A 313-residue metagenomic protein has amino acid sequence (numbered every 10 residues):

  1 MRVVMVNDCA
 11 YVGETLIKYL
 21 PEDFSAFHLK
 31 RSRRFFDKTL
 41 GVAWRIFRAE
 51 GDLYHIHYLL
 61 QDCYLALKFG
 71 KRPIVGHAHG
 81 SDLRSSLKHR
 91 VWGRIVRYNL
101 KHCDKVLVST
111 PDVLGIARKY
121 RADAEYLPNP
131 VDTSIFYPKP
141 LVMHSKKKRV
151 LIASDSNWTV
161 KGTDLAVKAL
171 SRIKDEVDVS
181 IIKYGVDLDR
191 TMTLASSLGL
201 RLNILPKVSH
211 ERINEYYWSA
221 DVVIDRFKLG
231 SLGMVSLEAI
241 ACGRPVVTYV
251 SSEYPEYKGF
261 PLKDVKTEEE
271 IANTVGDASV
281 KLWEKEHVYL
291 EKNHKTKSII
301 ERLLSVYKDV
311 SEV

Functional and structural regions predicted by a protein language model:
Y11, K266-E270, G276-E312: A charged, aromatic-enriched C-terminal amphipathic alpha-helix characteristic of glycosyltransferases across folds
R31, A153, D178-T191, P206: Glycosyltransferase donor-sugar binding loop
A43-R48, H89-V106: Membrane-proximal helix-turn-helix segments that form the acceptor-binding/catalytic region of lipid-linked
I56-D62, A78: Short His-centered aromatic/hydrophobic patch
K101-K139: Donor nucleotide-sugar binding/catalytic pocket of nucleotide-sugar-dependent glycosyltransferases
P140-K161, V167-K174, V179-I182: Conserved donor-binding/catalytic core segment of Leloir-type glycosyltransferases
F227-K228: Aromatic "clamp/platform" in nucleotide-sugar-dependent glycosyltransferases that forms part of the donor/acceptor
A241, P245-T248: Short hydrophobic beta-strand element within catalytic cores of glycosyltransferases and related nucleotide-activated
